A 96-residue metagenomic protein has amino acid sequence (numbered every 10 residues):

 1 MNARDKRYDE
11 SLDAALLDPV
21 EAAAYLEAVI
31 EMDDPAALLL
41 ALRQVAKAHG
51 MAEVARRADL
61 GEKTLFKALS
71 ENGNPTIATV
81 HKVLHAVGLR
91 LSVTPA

Functional and structural regions predicted by a protein language model:
M1-Q44: N-terminal flexible/basic segments that precede or flank functional cores
R43, A52, H81: Short glycine-/small-residue-rich flexible loop motifs, especially phosphate/cofactor-binding loops
K47-K67: Short alpha-helical DNA-recognition segment
A55-R56, T94-A96: Short, flexible active-site-proximal loops enriched in glycine and acidic residues
S70-E71: Residue-level detection of the helix-turn-helix DNA-binding "recognition helix"
T76-T94: DNA major-groove recognition helix of helix-turn-helix/homeodomain DNA-binding modules
